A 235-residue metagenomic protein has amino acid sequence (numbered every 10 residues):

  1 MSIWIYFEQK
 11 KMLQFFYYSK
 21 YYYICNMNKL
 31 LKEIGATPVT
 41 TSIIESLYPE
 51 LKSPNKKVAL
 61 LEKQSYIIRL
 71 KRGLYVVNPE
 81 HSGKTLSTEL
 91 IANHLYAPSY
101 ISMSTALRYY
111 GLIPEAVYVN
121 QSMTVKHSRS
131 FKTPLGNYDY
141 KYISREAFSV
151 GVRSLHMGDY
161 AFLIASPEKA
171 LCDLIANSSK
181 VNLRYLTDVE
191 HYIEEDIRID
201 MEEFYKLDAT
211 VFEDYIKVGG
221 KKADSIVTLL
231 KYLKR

Functional and structural regions predicted by a protein language model:
M1: Functional cation/ligand-contacting sites centered on basic and imidazole/sulfhydryl donors
E8, K20, V152-R235: Hydrophobic alpha-helical interaction segments
K10-M12: Polybasic, lysine-rich low-complexity intrinsically disordered segments
Y18-P98: Short beta-edge/loop segments at beta->alpha junctions of small alpha/beta modules that act as binding/recognition
P49, G111, A176-K180: Hydrophobic/aromatic-lined pockets within catalytic cores
R69-N78, T88-A147: Short gly/ser-rich loop at a beta-strand->alpha-helix junction or flexible surface loop bordering the NTP-binding
T85-T88, S149-S154: Acidic/polar active-site rim loop that often engages polyanionic ligands
